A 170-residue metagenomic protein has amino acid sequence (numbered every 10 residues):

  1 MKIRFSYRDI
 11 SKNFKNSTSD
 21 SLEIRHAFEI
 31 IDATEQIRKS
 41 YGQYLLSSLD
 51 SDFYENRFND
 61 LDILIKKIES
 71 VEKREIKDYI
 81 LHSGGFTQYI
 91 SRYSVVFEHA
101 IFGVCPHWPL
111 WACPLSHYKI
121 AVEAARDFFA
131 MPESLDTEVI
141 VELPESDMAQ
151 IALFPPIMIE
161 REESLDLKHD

Functional and structural regions predicted by a protein language model:
F5-S6: Long protein-protein interaction modules used by eukaryotic assembly/scaffold proteins
D9-N13, T18-P106: Acidic (Asp/Glu-rich) sequence patches and key acidic residues that form negatively charged surfaces used
E98-D170: Acidic, proline/glycine-rich low-complexity IDRs
